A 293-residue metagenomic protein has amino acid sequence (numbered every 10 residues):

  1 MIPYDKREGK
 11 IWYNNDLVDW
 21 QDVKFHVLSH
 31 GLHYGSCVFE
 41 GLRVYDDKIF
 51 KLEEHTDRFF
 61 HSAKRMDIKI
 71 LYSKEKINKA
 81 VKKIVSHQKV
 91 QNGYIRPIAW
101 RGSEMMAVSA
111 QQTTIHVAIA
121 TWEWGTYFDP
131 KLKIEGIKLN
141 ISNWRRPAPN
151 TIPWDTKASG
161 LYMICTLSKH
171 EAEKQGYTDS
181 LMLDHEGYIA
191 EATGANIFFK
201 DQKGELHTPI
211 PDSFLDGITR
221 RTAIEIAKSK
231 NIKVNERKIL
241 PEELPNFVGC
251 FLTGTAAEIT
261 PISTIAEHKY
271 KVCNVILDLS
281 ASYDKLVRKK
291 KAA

Functional and structural regions predicted by a protein language model:
M1-K83, V108-A293: Helix-start/capping segments and mature chain N-termini
I77-N92, R96-M105, W122: Short, acidic/charged, Gly/Pro-enriched secondary-structure junctions
